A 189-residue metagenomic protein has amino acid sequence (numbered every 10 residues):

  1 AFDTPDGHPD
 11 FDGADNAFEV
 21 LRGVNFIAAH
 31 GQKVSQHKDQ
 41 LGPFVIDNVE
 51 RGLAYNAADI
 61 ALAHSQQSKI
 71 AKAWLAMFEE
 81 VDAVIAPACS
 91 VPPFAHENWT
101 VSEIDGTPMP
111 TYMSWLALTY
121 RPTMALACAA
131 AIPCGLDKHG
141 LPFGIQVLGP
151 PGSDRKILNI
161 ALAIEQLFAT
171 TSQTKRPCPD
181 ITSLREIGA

Functional and structural regions predicted by a protein language model:
A1-P9: Acidic-enriched catalytic cores of C-N bond-cleaving enzymes acting on peptides and small amides
F11-D12, V91-F94: Short, active-site-adjacent cap segments at secondary-structure transitions
F18, L62, F94-W115: Short, surface-exposed loop/helix-turn segments at secondary-structure junctions that function as lids/hinges flanking
V20-K72, V91, C128-L141: Short helix-loop capping/hinge segments that flank enzyme active sites or metal/cofactor-binding pockets
Y55-S65, K72, E80, T123-A189: Structural helix-boundary/capping segments
A88: Glycine-rich, N-terminal phosphate-binding loop of Rossmann-like dinucleotide-binding domains
Y112-A125: Hydrophobic alpha-helical segments in the ANL/AMP-binding
